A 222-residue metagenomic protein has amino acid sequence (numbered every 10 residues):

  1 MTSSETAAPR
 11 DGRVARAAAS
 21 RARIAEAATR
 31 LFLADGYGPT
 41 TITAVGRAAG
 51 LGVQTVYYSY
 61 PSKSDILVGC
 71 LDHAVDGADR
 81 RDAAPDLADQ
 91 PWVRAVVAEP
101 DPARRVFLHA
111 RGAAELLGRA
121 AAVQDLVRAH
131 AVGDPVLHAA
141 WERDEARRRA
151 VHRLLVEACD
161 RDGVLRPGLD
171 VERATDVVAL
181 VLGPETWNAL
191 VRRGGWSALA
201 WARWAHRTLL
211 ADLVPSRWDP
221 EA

Functional and structural regions predicted by a protein language model:
M1-A8, R149-P167, V171-A222: C-terminal peripheral helix-coil segments that are non-catalytic and often amphipathic
G12-R23: Short, Lys/Arg-enriched anionic-surface-contact patches
R23, A27-D35, P91-A95, V123 (+3 more regions): Solvent-exposed, amphipathic alpha-helical segments
R23, A27-D65, G69: Helix-turn-helix
A48-T55, S59, V136-D144, V178: Alpha-helical scaffold segments that form or flank carboxylate-/histidine-based iron centers
G69, D76-G118, T175: Hydrophobic alpha-helical connector segments
L108-R128, P135-D162, E172-D176, T208-V214: Amphipathic alpha-helical packing segments from all-alpha helical-bundle domains
